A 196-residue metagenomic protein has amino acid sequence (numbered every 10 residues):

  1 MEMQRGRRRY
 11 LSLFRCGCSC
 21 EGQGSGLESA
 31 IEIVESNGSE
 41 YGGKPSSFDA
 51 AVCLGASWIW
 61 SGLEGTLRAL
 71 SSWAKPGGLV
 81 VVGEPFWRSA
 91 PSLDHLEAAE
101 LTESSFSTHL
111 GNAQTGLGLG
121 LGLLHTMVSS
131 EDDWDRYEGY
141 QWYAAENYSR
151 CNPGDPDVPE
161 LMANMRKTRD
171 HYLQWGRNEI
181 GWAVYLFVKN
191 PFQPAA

Functional and structural regions predicted by a protein language model:
M1-Y41: Class I SAM-dependent methyltransferase SAM/SAH-binding core
R5, V80-V81: A short hydrophobic/small-residue beta-strand
S39-A51: A short acidic, Gly/Pro-enriched loop at the edge of an enzyme's catalytic core that lines a small-molecule cofactor
D49-E64: A short SAM/SAH-binding and catalytic strip from SAM-dependent methyltransferases
E64-L79: A short glycine-rich, Lys/Arg-flanked "PGG" loop and its adjoining helix->strand segment in the class I
V82-S104: Short, glycine-/aromatic-enriched active-site segment of Class I SAM-dependent methyltransferases
S104-T126: Short alpha-helix
H125-A196: Conserved Class I S-adenosyl-L-methionine
